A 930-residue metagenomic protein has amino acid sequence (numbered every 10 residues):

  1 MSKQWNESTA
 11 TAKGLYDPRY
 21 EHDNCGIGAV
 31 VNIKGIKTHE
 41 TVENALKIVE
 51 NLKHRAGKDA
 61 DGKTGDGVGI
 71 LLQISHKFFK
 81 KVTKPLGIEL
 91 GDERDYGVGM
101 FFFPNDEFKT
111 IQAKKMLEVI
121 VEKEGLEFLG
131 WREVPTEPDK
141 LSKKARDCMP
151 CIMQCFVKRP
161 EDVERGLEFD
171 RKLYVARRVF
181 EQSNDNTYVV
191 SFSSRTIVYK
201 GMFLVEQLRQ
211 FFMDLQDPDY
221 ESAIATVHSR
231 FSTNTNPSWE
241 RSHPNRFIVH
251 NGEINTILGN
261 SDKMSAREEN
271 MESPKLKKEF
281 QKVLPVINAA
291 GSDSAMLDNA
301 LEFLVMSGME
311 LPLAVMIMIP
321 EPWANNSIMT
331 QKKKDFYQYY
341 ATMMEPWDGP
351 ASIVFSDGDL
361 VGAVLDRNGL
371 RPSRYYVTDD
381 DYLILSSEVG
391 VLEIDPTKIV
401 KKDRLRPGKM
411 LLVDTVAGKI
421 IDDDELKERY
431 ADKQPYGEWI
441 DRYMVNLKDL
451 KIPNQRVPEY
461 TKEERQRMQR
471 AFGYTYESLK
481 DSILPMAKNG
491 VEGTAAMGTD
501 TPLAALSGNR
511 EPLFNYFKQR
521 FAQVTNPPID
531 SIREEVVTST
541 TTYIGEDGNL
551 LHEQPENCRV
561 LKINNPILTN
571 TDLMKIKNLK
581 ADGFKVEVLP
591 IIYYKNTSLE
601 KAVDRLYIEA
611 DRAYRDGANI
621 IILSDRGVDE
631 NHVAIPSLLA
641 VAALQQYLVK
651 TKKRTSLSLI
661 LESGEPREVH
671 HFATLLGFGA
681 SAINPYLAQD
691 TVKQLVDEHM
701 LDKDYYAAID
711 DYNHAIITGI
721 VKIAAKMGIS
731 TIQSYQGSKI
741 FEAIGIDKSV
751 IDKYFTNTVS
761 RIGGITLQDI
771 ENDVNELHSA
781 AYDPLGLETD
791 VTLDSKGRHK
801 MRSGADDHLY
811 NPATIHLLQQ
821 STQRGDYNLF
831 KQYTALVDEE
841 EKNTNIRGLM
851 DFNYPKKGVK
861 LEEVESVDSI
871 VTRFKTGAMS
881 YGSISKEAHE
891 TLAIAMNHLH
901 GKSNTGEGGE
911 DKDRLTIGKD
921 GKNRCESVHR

Functional and structural regions predicted by a protein language model:
S2-N549, Q554-E556, T569, K577-L579: Conserved short alpha-helical segments that host acidic/polar catalytic motifs at enzyme active sites
G65, F78, I287, L304-A351 (+10 more regions): Flexible, glycine-rich loop/tail regions that form catalytic "lids" or insertion modules at the edges of active sites
G252, S658-V669, E907: Glycine-rich beta-to-alpha transition loops that act as phosphate-gripper elements at the mouths of alpha/beta enzyme
K278-I287, L392-K398, S656-L661, V692-D710 (+1 more regions): Short beta-alpha connecting loops at secondary-structure transitions that line or flank enzyme active sites
L411, D625, L675, T731 (+1 more regions): Conserved, mostly hydrophobic/aromatic
L623-L639, K912-R914: Glycine-rich, proline-tolerant flexible connector loops at the mouths of alpha/beta enzymes
I635-L661, Y712-I716: Alpha-helix-loop-beta-strand connector modules within alpha/beta enzyme cores
E665-G679: Catalytic cores of alpha/beta
